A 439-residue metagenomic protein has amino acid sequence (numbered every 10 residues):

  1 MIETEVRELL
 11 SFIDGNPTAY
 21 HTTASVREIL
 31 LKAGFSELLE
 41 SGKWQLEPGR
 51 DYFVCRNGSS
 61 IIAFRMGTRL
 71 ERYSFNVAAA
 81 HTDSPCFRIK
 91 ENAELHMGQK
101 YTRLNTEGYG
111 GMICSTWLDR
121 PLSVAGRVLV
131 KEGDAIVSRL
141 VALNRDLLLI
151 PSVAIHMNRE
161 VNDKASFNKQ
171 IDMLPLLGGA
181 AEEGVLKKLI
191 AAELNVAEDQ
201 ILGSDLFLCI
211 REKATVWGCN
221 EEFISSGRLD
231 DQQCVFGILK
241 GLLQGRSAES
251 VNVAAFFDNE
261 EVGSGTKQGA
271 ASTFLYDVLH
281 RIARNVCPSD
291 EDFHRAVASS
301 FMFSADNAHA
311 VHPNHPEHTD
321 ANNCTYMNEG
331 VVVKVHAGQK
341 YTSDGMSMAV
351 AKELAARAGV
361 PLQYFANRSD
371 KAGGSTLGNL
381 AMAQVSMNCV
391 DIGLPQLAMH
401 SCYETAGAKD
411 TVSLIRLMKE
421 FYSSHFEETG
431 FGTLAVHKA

Functional and structural regions predicted by a protein language model:
M1-A439: N-terminal hydrophobic/helix-forming segments and targeting peptides
